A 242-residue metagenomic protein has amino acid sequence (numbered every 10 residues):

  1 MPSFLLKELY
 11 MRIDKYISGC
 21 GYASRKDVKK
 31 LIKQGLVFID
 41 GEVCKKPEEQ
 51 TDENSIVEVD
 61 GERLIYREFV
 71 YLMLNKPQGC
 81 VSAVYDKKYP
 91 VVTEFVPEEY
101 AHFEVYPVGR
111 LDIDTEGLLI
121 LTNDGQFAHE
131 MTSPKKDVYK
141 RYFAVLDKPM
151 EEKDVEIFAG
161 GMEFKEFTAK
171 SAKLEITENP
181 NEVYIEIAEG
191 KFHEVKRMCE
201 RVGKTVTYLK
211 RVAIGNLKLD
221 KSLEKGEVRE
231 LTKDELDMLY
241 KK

Functional and structural regions predicted by a protein language model:
K7-K242: Basic, flexible Lys/Arg- and Gly-enriched helix-loop patches that mediate nucleic-acid binding at interfaces with rRNA
